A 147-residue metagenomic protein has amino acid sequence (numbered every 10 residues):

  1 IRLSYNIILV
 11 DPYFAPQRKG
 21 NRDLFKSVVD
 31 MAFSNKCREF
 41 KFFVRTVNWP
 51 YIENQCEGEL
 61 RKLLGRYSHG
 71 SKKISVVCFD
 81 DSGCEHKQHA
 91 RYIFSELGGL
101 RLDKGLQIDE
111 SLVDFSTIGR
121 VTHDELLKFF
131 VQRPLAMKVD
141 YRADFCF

Functional and structural regions predicted by a protein language model:
I1-L9: A short mid-domain helix/strand-loop element embedded in enzyme catalytic domains that forms or borders the active-site
L9-K19: Surface-exposed cleft-lining segments at the edges of enzyme active sites
R22-F147: PLD/PLD-like phosphodiesterase catalytic module centered on the HKD motif
